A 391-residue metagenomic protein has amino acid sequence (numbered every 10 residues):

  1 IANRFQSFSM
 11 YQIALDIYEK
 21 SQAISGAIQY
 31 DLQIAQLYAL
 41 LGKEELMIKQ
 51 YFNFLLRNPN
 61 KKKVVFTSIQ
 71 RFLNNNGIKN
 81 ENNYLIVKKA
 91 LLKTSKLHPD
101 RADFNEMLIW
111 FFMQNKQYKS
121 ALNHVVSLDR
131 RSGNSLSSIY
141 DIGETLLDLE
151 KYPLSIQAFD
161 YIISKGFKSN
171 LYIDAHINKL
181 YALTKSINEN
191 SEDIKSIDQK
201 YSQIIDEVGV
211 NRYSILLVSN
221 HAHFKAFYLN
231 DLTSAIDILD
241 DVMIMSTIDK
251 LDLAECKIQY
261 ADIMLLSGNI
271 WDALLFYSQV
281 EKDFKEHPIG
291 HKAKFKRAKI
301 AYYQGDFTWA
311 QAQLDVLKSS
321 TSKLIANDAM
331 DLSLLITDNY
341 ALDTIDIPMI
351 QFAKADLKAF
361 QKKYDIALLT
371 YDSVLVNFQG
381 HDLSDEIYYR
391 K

Functional and structural regions predicted by a protein language model:
I1-K391: Acidic, polar-rich low-complexity tracts and alpha-helical solenoid repeat scaffolds
